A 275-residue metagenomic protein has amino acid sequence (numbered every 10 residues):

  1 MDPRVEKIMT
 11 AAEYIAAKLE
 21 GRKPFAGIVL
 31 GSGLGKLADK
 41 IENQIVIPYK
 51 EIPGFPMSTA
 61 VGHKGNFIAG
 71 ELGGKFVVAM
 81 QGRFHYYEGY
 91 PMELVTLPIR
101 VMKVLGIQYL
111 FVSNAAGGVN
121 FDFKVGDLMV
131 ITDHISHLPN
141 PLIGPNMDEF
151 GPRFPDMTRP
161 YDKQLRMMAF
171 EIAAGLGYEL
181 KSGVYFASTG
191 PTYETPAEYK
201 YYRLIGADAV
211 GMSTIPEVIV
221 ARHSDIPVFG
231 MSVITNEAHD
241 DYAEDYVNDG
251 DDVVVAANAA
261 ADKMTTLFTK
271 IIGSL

Functional and structural regions predicted by a protein language model:
M1-M157: Metabolite-binding pocket within alpha/beta catalytic cores that recognizes anionic/polar moieties
M102-V104, R203, R222: Non-catalytic positions within long, well-ordered alpha-helices that form the structural scaffold/packing of enzyme
Q108, D208, P227: Short acidic/polar active-site loop segments enriched in Thr and Asp
G126, P155-L176: Internal active-site segments that recognize and position negatively charged phosphoryl groups and nucleotide moieties
R166, I172-D208, F268, L275: Active-site/ligand-binding-proximal alpha/beta "capping" segment
M212-D251: Zn-dependent metallopeptidase/amidohydrolase metal-coordination segment
H239-L275: His/Asp/Glu-rich mid-to-C-terminal helical/loop segments that flank catalytic regions of hydrolases
